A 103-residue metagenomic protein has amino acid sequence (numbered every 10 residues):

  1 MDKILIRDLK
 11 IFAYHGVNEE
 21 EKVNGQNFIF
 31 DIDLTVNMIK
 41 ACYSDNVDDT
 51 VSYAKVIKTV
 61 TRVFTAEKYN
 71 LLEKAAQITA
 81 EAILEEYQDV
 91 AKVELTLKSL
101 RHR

Functional and structural regions predicted by a protein language model:
M1-R103: N-terminal, polar/charged subdomain of small-to-medium soluble alpha/beta proteins
